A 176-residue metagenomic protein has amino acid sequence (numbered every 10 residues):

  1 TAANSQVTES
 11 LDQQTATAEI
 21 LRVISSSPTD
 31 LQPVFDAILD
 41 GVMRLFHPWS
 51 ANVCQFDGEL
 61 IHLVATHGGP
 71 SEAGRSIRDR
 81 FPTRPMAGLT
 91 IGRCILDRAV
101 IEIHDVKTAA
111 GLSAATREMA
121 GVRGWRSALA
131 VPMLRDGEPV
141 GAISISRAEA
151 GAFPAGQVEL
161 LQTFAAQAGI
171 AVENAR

Functional and structural regions predicted by a protein language model:
T1-P33, V140, G156-E159, R176: Signal-transmission linkers at sensory-effector interfaces
Q14-I20, I24, D30-W49, V53 (+1 more regions): Amphipathic alpha-helical coiled-coil segments that mediate homodimerization and allosteric signal transmission
L39-M43, N52-M86, L96: GAF sensory/regulatory domain recognition with acknowledged cross-activation on helical regulatory dimers
L60-H62, S71-D79, H104-S127, R147: Signal-transducing coupling segments at domain and membrane junctions
G69, A142-G151: Short beta-strand-to-loop transition segments that serve as allosteric relay/switch motifs in sensory/regulatory domains
A87-T90, R126-L134: A short, aliphatic-rich beta-strand micro-motif
V131-I143: Short hydrophobic/glycine-rich mini-motifs in sensory/regulatory modules that couple input to downstream signaling
Q162-G169: Allosteric cytosolic regulatory segments
